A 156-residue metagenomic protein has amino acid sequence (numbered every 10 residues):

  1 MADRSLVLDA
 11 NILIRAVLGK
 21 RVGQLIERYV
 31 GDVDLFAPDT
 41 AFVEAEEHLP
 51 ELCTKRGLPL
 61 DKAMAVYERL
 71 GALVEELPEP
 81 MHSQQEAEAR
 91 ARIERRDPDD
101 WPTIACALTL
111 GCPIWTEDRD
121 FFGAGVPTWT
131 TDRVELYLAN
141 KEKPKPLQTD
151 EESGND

Functional and structural regions predicted by a protein language model:
M1-A37: Short, well-structured N-terminal submotif of metal-dependent ribonuclease cores
A2, F36-P38, L108-D156: Acidic, PIN/NYN-like endoribonuclease modules and their adjacent C-terminal/linker elements
D9, D100, D118: Acidic active-site catalytic centers that drive phospho-/nucleotidyl reactions and related ester hydrolyses
I12-L13, A41, T103, D120-F121: Alpha-helix capping/helix-boundary segments
K20-G23, P50-E51, T128-T130: Short, glycine/charged-enriched secondary-structure capping and boundary segments
Y29-D32, F36-E88: PIN-domain endoribonuclease scaffold, especially VapC-family toxins
E75-P113: Active-site neighborhoods of divalent-metal-dependent phosphate/nucleic-acid chemistry enzymes
